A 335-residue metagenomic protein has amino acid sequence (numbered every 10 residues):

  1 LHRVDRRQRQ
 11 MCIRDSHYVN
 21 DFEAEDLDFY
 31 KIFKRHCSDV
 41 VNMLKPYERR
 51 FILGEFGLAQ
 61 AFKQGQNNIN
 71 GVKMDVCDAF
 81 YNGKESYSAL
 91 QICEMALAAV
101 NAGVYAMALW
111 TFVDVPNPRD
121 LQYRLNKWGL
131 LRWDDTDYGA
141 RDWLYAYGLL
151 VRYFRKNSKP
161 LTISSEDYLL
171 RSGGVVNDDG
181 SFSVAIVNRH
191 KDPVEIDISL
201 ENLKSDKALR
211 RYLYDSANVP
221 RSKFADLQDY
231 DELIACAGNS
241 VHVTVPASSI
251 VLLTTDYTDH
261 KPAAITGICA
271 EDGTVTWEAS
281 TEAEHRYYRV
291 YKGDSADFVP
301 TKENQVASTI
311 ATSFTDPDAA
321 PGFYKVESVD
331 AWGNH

Functional and structural regions predicted by a protein language model:
L1-I13: Single conserved hydrophobic/aromatic residue that forms the stacking wall/gate of nucleotide- or nucleobase-binding
Y18-V72: Glycoside hydrolase catalytic-domain groove-lining segments
L58-S172, N177-S181: Aromatic/acidic polysaccharide-binding cleft in carbohydrate-active enzymes
E166-S216, S248-T254: Carbohydrate-binding surface patches
Q228-H260, Y324: C-terminal beta-strand-rich structural cap/linker in extracellular carbohydrate-active enzymes
Y257-E284, D330-H335: Pro/Thr/Ser/Gly-rich low-complexity, intrinsically disordered linker/stalk tracts
S280-K302: Solvent-exposed loop/turn segments flanking beta-strands in beta-repeat/beta-sandwich domains
D316-N334: Beta-strand-rich modules
